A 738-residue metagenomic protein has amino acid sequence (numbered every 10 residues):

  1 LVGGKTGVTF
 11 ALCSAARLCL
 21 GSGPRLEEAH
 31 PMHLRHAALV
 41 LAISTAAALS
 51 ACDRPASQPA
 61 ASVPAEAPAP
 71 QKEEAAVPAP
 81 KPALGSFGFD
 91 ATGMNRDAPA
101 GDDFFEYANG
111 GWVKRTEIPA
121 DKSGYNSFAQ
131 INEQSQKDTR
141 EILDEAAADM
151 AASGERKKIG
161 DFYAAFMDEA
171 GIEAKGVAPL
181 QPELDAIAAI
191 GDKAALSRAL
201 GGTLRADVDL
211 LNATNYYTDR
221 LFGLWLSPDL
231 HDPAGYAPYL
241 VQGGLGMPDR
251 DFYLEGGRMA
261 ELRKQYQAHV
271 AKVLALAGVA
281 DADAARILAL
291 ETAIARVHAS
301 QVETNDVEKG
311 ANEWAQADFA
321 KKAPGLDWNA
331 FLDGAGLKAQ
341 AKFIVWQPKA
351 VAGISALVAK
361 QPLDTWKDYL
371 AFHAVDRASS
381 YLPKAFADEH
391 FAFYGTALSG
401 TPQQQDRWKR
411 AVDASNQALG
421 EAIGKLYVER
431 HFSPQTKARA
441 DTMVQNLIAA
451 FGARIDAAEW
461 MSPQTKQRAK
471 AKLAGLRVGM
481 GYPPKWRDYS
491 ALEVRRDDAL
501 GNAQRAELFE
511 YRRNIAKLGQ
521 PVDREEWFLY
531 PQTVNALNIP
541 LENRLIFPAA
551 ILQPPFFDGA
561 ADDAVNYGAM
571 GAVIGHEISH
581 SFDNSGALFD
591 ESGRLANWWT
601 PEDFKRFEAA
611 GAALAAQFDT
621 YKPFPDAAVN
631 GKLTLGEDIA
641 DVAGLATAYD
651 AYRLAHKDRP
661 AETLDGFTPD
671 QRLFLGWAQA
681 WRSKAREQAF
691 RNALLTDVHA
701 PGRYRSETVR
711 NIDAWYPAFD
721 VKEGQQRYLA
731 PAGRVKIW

Functional and structural regions predicted by a protein language model:
L12, A16, H33-D53: Gram-negative bacterial Sec-dependent N-terminal signal peptides
C13, C19-P31: Short, Lys/Arg-enriched N-terminal segments with co-localized hydrophobic residues within the first ~10-30 amino acids
A51-A61: Bacterial lipoprotein signal-peptidase II cleavage site
P59-A79: Post-signal peptide N-terminal segment of mature Sec-exported envelope proteins
V77-T92: Short, Gly/Pro- and small/polar-rich lid/capping loops
P78-K81, K322-G325, L337, I344 (+7 more regions): Intrinsically disordered, low-complexity linker/terminal regions across diverse proteins
P80-A83, A98-G171: Active-site-surrounding "flap" and adjacent substrate/cofactor-binding loops of secreted or lumenal enzymes, prototyped
A146-N446: Noncatalytic, helix-rich "gating/capping" subdomain that lines the substrate-entry/channel surface of large enzyme
